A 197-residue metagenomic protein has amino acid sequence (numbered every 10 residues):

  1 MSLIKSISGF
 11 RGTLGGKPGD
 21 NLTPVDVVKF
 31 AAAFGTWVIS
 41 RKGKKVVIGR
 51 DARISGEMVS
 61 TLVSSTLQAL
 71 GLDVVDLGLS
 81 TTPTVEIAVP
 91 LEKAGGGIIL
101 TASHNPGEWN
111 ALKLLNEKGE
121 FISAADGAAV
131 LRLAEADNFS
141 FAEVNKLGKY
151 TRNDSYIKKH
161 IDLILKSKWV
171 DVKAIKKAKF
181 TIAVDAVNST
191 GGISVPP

Functional and structural regions predicted by a protein language model:
M1-S65, A69-L70, N145, K149-I182: An N-terminal, well-structured beta->alpha segment
S6, T23, T81, I122-S123: Helix N-cap and loop-to-helix transition residues
G9-F10, N105, A186: Conformational gate/switch positions in structured elements
T13, N110-P197: Gly/Ser/Thr-enriched, mixed-charge loops and adjacent short helices that form phosphate/oxyanion-binding elements
A32-A33, V74-L77, S103, A124-A129 (+1 more regions): Short, surface-exposed, polar/charged, turn-prone segments marking secondary-structure boundaries
G35, R41-K118: Ferredoxin-reductase
